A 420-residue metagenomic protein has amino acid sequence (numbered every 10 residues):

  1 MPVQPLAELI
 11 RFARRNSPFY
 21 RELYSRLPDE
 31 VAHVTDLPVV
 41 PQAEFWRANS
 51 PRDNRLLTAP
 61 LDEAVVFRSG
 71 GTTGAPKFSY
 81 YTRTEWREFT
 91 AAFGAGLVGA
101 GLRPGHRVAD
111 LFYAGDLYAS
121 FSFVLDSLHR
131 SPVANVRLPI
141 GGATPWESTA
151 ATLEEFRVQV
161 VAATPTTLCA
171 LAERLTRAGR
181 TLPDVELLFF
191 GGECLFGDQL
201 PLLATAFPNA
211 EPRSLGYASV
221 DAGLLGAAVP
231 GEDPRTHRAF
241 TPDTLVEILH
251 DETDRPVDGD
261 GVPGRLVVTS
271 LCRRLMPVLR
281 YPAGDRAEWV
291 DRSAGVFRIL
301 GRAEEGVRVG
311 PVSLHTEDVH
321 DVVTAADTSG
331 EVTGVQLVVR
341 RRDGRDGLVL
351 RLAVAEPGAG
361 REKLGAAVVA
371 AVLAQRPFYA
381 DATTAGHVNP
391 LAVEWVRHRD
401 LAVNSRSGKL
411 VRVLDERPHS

Functional and structural regions predicted by a protein language model:
M1-R68, G74-G99, V349, A355-S420: Nucleotide 5′-phosphate-binding alpha/beta core
Q4-F12, V136-S420: Active-site glycine/GP-rich loop and adjacent strand/helix microenvironment that borders small-molecule binding pockets
E44-L187, C194-L202, A206-F207, V229: Active-site phosphate/ATP/adenylate-binding loop shared across adenylate-forming ligases
